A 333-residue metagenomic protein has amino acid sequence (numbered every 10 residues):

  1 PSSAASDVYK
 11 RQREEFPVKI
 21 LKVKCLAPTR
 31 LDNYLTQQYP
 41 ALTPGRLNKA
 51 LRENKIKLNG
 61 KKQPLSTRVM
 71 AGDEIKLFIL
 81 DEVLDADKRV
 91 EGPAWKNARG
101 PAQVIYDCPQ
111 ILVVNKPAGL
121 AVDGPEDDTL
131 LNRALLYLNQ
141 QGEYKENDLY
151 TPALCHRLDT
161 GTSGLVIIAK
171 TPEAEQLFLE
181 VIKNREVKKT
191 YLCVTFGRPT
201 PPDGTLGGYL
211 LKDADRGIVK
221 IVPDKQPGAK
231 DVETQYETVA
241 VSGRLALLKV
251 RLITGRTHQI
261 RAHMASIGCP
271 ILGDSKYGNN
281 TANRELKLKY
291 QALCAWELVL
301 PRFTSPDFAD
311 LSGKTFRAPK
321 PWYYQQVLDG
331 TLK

Functional and structural regions predicted by a protein language model:
P1-Q12: Single conserved hydrophobic/aromatic residue that forms the stacking wall/gate of nucleotide- or nucleobase-binding
R11-K333: RNA pseudouridine synthases
